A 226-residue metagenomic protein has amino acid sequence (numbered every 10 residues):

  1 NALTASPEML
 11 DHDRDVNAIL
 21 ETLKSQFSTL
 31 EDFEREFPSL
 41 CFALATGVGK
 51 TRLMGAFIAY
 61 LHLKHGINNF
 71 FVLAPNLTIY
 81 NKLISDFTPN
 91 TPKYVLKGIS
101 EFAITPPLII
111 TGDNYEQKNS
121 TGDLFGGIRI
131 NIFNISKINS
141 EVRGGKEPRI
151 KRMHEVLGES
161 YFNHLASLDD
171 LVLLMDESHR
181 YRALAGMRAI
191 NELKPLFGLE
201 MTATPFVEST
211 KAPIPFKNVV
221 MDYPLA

Functional and structural regions predicted by a protein language model:
N1-A43: Conserved pre-motif I regulatory segment
T4, D11, F33-E36, G47-K50 (+2 more regions): ASCE P-loop NTPase motor core, strongest for the SF2 helicase catalytic module
E34-F37, L61-I67, F71, G112-E116 (+1 more regions): Accessory nucleic-acid engagement/destabilization modules that flank
S39, A43-V48, G55-N81: Conserved SF1/SF2 helicase motif Ia
L40-L44, L53, F70-V72, N131-N134 (+2 more regions): Structural recognition of the beta-strand scaffold that forms the well-ordered cores of secreted hydrolase catalytic
A56-A59, L63, L77, I84-S85 (+1 more regions): Signature of the SF2 helicase/ATPase Hel1-core->accessory helical subdomain module
G66-S100, S136: Conserved Walker A/P-loop ATP-binding site and its immediately adjacent core in helicase/helicase-like ATPase domains
Y94-H154: Inter-Walker segment of RecA-like/P-loop motor cores
